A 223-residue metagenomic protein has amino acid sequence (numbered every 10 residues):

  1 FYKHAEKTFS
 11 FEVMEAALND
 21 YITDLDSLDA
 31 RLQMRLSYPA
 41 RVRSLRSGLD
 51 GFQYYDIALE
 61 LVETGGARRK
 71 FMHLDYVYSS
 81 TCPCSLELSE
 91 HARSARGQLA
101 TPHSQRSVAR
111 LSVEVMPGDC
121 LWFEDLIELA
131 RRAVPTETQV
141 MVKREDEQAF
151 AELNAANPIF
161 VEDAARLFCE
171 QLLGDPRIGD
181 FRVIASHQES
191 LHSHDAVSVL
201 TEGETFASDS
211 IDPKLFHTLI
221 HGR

Functional and structural regions predicted by a protein language model:
F1-R223: N-terminal intrinsically disordered, cationic/polar leader segments that include organellar targeting peptides
